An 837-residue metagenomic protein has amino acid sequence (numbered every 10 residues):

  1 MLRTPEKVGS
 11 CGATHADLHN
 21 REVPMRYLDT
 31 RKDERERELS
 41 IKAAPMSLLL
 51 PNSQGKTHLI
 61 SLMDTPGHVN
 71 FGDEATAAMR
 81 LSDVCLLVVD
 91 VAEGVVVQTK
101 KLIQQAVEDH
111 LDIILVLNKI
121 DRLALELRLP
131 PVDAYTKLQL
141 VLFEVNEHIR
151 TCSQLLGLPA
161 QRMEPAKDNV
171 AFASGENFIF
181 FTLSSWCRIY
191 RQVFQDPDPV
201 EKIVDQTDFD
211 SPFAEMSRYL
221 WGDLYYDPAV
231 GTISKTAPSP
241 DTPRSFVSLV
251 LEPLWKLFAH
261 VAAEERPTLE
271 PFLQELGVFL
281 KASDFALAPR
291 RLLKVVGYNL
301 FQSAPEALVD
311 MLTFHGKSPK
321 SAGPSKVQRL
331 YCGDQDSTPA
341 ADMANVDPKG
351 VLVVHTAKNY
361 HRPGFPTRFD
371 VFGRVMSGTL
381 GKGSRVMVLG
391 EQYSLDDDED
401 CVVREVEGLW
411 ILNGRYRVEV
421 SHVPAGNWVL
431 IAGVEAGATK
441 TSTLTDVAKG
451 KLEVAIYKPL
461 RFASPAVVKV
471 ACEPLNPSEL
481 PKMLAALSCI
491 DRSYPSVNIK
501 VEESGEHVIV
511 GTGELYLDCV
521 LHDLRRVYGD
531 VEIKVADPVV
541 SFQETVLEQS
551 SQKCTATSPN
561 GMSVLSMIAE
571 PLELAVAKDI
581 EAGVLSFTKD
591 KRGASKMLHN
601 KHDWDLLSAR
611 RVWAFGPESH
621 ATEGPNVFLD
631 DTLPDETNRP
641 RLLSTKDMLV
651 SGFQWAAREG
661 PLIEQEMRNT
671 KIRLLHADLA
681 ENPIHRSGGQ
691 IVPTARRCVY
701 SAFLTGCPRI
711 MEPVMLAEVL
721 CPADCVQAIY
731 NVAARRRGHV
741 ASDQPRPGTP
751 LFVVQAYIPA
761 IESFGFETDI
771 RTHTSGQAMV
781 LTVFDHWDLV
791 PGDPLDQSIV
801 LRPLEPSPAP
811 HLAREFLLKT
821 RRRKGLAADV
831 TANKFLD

Functional and structural regions predicted by a protein language model:
M1-V89, L127, E144: P-loop NTPase switch module centered on the Walker A-proximal segment
T57, T65-F71, M79-P131: Conserved Switch II/interswitch segment of TRAFAC-class P-loop GTPases
L81-V84, D109-I113, P165-D168, V467 (+2 more regions): Short glycine-/polar-rich loops that comprise or flank the Walker A/P-loop and associated switch/sensor motifs
N118, S174, G513: Active-site glycine-centered loops adjacent to acidic/histidine catalytic or metal-binding residues that shape
R122-Y225, L249, P289-L293: Canonical P-loop GTPase G-domain recognition
L123, G175-C187, A304-L312, P319 (+1 more regions): Conserved GTPase G-domain signal focused on the G5
Y135, L158-P159, C187-T207, E215-G222 (+2 more regions): Accessory interaction regions appended to the cores of large information-processing enzymes
D223-Y226, V230, T236-D370, S377-L380: Accessory interdomain/linker segments of ATP-dependent helicases and helicase-like nucleic-acid enzymes that mediate
